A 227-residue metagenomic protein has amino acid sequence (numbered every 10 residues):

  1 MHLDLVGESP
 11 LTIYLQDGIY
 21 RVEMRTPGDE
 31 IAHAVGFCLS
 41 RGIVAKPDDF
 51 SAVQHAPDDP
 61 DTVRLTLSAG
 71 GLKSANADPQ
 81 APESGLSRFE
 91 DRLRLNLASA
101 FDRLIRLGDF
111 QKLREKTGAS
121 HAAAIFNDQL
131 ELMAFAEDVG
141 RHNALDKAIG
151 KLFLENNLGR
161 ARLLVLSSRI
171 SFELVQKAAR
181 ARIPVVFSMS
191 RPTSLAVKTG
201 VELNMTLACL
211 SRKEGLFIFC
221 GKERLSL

Functional and structural regions predicted by a protein language model:
M1-D128, L132-A134: Intrinsically disordered, low-complexity regions enriched in acidic/Ser/Thr/Pro/Gln residues
E8, E137, E173: Acidic-residue sensor for enzyme active/binding pockets
R25-P27, A136-G140, P192: Short alpha-helix boundary/capping segments
C38-G42, N96-D102, V139-H142, A181-V185 (+1 more regions): Short linear motifs at secondary-structure transitions and domain/linker junctions
S120-E155: Protease-associated
F126-N127, F219-G221: Short beta-strand-to-turn element immediately C-terminal to the catalytic PLP-Schiff-base lysine in fold type I
R141-I218, R224-L227: Feature captures the catalytic cores and cofactor-binding loops of soluble hydro-lyases/lyases that act on carboxylate
